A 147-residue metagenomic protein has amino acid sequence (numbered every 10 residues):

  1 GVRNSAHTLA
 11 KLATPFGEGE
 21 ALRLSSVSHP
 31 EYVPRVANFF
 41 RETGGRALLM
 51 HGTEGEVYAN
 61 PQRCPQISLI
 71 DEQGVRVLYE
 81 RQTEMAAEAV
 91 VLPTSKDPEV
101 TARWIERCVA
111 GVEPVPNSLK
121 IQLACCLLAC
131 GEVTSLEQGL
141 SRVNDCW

Functional and structural regions predicted by a protein language model:
G1-W147: Glycine-rich anion-binding loops and their surrounding alpha/beta cores
